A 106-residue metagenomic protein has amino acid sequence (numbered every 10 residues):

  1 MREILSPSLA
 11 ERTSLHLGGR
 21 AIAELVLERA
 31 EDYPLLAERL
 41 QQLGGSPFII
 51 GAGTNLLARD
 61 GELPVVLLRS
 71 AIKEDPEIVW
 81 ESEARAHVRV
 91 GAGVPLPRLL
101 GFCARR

Functional and structural regions predicted by a protein language model:
R2-R106: Anion-binding (especially nucleotide phosphate/pyrophosphate-binding) glycine-rich loop and adjoining beta-alpha core
